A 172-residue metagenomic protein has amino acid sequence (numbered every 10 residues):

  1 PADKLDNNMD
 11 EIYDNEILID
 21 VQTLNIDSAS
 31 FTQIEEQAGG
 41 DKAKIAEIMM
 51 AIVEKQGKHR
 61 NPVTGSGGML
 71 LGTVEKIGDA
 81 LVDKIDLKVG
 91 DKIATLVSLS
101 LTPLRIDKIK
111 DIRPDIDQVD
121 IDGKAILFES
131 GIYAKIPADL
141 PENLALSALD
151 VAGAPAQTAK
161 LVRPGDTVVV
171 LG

Functional and structural regions predicted by a protein language model:
P1, A38-R60, I106-G131: Charged, glycine/proline-rich intrinsically disordered loops and linkers
P1-N8: Short glycine/threonine/proline-enriched tight-turn/helix- or strand-capping micro-motif at secondary-structure
M9, P62, N143-S147: Residue-level "hotspot" positions that anchor or transmit function at local structural transition points
D10-N25, E36-S100: Glycine-rich beta-strand-centered segment in the early N-terminal region that forms part of a ligand/cofactor-binding
G68, A80, I93-T167: NAD(P)H dinucleotide-binding glycine-rich loop of Rossmann-like/cofactor-binding domains, especially the beta1-alpha1
V168-G172: Conserved N-terminal Rossmann-fold NAD(P)-binding element of oxidoreductases
